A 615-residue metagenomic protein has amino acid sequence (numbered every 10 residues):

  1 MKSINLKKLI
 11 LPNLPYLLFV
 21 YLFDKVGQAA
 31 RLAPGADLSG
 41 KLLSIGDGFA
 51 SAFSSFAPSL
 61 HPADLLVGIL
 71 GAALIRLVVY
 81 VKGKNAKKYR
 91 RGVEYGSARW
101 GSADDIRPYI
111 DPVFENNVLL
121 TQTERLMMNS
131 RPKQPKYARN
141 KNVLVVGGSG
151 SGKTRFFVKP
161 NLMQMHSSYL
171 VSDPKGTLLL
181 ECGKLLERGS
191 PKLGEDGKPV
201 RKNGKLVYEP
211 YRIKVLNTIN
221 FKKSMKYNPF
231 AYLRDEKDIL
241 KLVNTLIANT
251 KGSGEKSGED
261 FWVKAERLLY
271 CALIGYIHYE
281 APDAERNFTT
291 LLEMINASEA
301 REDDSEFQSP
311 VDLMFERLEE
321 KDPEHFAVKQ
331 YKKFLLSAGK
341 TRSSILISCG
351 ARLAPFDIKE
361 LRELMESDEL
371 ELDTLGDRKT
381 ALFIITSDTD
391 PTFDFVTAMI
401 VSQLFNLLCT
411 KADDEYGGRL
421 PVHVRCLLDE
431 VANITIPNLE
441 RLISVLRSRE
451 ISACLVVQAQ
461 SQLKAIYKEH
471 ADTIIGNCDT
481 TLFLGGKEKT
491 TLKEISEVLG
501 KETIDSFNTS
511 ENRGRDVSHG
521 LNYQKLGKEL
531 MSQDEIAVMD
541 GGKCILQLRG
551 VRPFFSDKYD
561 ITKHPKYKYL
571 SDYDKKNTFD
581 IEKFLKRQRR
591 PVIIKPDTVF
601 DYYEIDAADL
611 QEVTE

Functional and structural regions predicted by a protein language model:
M1-S151, R155-V158, E195, K501 (+5 more regions): Basic- and hydrophobic-enriched, low-structure N-terminal and domain-boundary segments that flank ATP-binding catalytic
K25, R139-I451, I466, D534-K558 (+2 more regions): P-loop NTPase motor domains
A98-W100, R125, K141-N142, K329 (+5 more regions): General secondary-structure edge motif
V113-L120, F395-S402, I495: Conserved long hydrophobic alpha-helices within structured protein cores
L126-P132, K251-F261, D505-Q524: Low-complexity, polar-biased intrinsically disordered regions enriched in Pro/Ser/Thr/Gly
I443-V445, R449-I545: Conserved ATP-driven motor cores of ASCE-family P-loop NTPases powering translocation/secretion/packaging/pilus
